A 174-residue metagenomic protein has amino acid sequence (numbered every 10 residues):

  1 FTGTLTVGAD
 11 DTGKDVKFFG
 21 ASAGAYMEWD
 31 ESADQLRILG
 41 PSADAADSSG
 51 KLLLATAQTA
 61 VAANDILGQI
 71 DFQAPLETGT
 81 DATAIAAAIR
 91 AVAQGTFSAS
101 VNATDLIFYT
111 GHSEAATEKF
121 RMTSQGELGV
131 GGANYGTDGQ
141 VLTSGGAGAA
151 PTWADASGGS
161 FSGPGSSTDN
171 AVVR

Functional and structural regions predicted by a protein language model:
T2-G20, G24-L76, A82-R90, N102-T110 (+5 more regions): Short Gly/Ser/Thr-biased coil->beta-strand turn/linker motifs that build repetitive extracellular beta-solenoid/fiber
A91-F97: Short, low-complexity Ser/Thr-rich regulatory SLiMs
G146: Positively charged
P164-G165: Extended, low-complexity intrinsically disordered effector regions of metazoan transcription regulators
